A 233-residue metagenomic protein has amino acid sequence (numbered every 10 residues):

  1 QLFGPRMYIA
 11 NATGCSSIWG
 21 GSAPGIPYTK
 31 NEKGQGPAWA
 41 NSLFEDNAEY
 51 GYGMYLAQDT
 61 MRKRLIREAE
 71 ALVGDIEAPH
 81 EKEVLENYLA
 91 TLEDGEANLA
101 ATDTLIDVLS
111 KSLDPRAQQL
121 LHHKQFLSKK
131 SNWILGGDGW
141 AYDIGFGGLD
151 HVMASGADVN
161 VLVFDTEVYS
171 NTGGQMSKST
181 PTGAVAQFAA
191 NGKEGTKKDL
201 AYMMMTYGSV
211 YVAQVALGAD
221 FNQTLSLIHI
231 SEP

Functional and structural regions predicted by a protein language model:
Q1-V161, Y169, G174-T182, A190-G195 (+1 more regions): Cofactor-binding active-site loop characterized by glycine-rich and histidine/acidic residues
W140-D143, L217-L225: Active-site glycine- and acidic-residue-rich loops that bind and position anionic ligands or nucleotide-like cofactors
H151, M203, H229: Hydrophobic/aromatic ligand-binding patch that stacks against planar heteroaromatic rings of cofactors or nucleotides
F164-E167, L217: Short, ordered loop/turn segments at secondary-structure junctions
A186: His/Asp/Glu-rich metal-coordinating catalytic cores of metallo-dependent phosphodiesterases/hydrolases acting on
T196-A201: Short, glycine/polar-rich helix-capping loops at beta-to-alpha or helix-loop-helix junctions that flank or form
Y211-A216: Short catalytic-loop micro-motif centered on adjacent basic/acidic residues
S226-P233: Residue-level detector of conserved catalytic or cofactor/ligand-binding positions in enzyme active sites
